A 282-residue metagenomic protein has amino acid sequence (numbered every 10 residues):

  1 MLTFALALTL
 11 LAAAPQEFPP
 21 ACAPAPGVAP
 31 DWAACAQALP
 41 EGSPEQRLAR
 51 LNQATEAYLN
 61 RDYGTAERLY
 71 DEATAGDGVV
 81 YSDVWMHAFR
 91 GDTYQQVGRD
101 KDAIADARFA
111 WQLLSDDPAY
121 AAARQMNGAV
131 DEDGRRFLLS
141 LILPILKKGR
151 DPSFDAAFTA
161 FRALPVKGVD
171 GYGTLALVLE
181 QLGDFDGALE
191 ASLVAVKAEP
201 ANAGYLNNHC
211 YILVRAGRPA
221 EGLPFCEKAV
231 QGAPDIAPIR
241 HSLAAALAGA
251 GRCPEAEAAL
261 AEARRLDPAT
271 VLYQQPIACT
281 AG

Functional and structural regions predicted by a protein language model:
A38-L39, A73-G76, A110, A160-L164 (+3 more regions): Canonical positions in the second alpha-helix
P44, G78-Y81, S115, V166 (+3 more regions): Short coil turns that delineate tetratricopeptide repeat
L48, S82-W85, A119, R136-F137 (+4 more regions): Start-of-helix register in tetratricopeptide repeats
N52, W85, F89, A123 (+5 more regions): Canonical tetratricopeptide repeat
T55, D92, L143-P144, L177 (+3 more regions): Residue-level recognition of tetratricopeptide repeat
L59, Q96-V97, P144-K148, Q181 (+3 more regions): Register position in tetratricopeptide repeats
A66, A103, F154-A157, A188 (+2 more regions): Single-residue signature of alpha-solenoid repeat helices
L141-K147, R162, G168-D186, E190-A233: Alpha-helical adaptor scaffolds
